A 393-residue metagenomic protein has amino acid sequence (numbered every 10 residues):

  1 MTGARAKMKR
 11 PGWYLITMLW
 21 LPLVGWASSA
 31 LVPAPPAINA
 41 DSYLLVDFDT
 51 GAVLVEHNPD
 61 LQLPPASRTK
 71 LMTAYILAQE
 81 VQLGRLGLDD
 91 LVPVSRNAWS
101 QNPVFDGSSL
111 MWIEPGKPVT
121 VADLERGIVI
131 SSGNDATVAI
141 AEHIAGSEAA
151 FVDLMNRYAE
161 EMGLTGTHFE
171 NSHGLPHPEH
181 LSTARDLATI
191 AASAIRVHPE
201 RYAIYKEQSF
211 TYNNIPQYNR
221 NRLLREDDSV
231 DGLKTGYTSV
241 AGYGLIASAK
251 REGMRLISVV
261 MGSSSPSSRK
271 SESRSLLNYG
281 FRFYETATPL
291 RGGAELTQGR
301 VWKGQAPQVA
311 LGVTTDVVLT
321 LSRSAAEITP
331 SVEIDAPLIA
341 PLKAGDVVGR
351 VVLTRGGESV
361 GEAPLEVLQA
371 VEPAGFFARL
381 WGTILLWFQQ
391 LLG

Functional and structural regions predicted by a protein language model:
R5-I16: Bacterial N-terminal signal peptides that target proteins for export
M8, L19, A30-P33: Compositionally biased, intrinsically disordered/low-complexity regions enriched for serine, proline and threonine
R10-P11, L71, R251: Hydrophobic alpha-helical segments, especially transmembrane helices and their immediate juxtamembrane helical caps
Y14-V24: Bacterial N-terminal signal peptides
M18, A34-P36, E56, A249 (+2 more regions): Sterically constrained small-residue positions within well-ordered secondary structures of folded domains
A27-R185, A191-R196: Active-site-adjacent loops and short helices of periplasmic peptidoglycan-processing enzymes
L164-H168, P176-G393: Domain-terminus/edge residues, biased toward the C-terminal soluble/receptor-binding domains of extracytoplasmic
